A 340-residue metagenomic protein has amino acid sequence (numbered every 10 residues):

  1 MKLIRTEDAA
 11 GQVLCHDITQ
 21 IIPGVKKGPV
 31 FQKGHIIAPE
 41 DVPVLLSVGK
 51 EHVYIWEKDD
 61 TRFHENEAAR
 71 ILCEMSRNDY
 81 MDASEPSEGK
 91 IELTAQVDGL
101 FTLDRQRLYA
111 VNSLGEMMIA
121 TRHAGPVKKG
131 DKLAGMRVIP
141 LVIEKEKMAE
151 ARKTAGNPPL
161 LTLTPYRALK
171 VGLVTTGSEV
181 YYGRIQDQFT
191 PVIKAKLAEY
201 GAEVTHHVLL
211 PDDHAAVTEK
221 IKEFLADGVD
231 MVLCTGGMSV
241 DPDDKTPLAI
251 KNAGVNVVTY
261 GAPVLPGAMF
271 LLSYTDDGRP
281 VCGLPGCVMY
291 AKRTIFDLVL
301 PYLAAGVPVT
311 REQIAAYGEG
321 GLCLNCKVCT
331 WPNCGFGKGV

Functional and structural regions predicted by a protein language model:
M1-E88: Short, low-complexity N-terminal leaders and the immediately following helix N-cap/first helix
E7-G11, P29, A83-P86, G125-V127 (+4 more regions): Solvent-exposed alpha-helices and their adjacent loops that cap or buttress functional pockets in soluble metabolic
P29, K33, E85, L100-E116 (+2 more regions): C-terminal terminal segments
Q32, A38, P43, R122 (+2 more regions): Residue-level recognition of short, solvent-exposed, well-ordered loop/turn junctions that link secondary-structure
I55-W56, M81-P86, I143-K145, E203-H207 (+1 more regions): Flexible, glycine/charged-enriched surface loops at secondary-structure junctions
D59-Y166: Extended, charged alpha/beta regions that create polyanion-binding interfaces
N157-D212, A216: Glycine-rich phosphate/diphosphate-binding loop of Rossmann-like nucleotide-binding domains
S178, Q188, T205-G337: Short glycine/threonine-rich loop/turn motifs
